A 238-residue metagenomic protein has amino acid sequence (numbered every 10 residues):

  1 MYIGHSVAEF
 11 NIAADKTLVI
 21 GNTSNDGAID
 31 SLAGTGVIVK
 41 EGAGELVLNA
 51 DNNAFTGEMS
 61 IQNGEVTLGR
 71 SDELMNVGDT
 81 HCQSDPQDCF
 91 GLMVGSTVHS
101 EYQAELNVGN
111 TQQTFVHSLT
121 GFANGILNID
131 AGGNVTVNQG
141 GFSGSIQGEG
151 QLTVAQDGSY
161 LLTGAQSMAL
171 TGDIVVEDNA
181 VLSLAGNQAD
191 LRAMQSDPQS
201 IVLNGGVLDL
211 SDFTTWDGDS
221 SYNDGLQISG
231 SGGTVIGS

Functional and structural regions predicted by a protein language model:
M1-S238: Beta-strand-rich extracellular passenger or scaffold domains
